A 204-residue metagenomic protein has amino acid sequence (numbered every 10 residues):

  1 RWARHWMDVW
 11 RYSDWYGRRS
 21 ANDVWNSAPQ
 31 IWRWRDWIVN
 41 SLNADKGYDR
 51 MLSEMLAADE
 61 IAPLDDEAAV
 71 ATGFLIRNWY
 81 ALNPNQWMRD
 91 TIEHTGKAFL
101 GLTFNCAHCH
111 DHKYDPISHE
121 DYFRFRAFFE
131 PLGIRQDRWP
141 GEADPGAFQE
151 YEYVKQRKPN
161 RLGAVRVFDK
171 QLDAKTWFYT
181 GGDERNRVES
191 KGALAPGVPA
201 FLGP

Functional and structural regions predicted by a protein language model:
R1-E152, D169-G203: Short, structured secondary-structure elements that scaffold catalytic or ligand/cofactor-binding regions
A164-V167: Structured alpha-helical subdomains that flank or immediately precede key functional sites
